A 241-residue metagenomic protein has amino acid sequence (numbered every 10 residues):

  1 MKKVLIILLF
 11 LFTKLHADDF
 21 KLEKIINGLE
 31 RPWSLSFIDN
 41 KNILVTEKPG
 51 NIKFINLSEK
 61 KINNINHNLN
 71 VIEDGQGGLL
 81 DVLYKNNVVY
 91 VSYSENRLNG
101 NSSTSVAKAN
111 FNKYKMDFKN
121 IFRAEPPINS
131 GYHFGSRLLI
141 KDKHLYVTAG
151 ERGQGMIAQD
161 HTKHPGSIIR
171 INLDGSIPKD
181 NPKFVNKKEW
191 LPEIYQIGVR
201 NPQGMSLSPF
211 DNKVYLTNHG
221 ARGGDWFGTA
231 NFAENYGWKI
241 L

Functional and structural regions predicted by a protein language model:
V4-T13: Sec-dependent N-terminal signal peptides
L8, P32-W33, K61, I128 (+4 more regions): A broad, structure-centric signal for solvent-exposed, well-ordered loop/edge residues that line or flank functional
L9, S58, N66, L83 (+2 more regions): Intrinsic disorder/low-complexity detector
T13-H16, D39, I177-P178, K183: Intrinsic disorder/low-complexity signature
D18-G155, G204-G220: Acidic, Gly/Ser/Thr-rich repeat motifs that build Ca2+-stabilized beta-propeller blades
G77-L79, E151-L241: Beta-propeller domain segments
